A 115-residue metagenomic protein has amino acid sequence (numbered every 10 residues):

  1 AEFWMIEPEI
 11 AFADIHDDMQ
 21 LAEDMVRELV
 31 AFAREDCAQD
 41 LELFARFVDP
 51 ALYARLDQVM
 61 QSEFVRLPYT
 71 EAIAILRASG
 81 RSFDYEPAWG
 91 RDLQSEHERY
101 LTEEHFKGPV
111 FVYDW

Functional and structural regions predicted by a protein language model:
A1-W115: Class II aminoacyl-tRNA synthetase catalytic cores and aaRS-like
